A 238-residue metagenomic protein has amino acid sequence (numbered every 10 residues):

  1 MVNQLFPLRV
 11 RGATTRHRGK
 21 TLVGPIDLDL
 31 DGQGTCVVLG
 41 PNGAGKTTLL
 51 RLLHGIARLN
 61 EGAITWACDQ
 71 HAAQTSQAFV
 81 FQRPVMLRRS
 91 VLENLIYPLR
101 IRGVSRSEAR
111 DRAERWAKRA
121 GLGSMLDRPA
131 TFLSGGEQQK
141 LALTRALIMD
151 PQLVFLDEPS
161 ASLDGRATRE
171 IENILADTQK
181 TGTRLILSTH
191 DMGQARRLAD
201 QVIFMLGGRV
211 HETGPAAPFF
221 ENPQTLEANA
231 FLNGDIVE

Functional and structural regions predicted by a protein language model:
H54: Helix-to-loop junction immediately C-terminal to a conserved catalytic motif
S107-M125: Conserved ABC ATPase "signature" region
P129-L133, E137: Conserved ABC ATPase signature
M149: Conserved signature/switch motifs of ABC ATPase nucleotide-binding domains
V154-D157: Catalytic Walker B motif of ABC-type/P-loop ATPase nucleotide-binding domains
T189-H190: H-loop/switch region of ABC-family ATPase nucleotide-binding domains
A195-R197: A short, surface-exposed alpha-helical micro-motif characterized by mixed small hydrophobic and charged/polar residues
